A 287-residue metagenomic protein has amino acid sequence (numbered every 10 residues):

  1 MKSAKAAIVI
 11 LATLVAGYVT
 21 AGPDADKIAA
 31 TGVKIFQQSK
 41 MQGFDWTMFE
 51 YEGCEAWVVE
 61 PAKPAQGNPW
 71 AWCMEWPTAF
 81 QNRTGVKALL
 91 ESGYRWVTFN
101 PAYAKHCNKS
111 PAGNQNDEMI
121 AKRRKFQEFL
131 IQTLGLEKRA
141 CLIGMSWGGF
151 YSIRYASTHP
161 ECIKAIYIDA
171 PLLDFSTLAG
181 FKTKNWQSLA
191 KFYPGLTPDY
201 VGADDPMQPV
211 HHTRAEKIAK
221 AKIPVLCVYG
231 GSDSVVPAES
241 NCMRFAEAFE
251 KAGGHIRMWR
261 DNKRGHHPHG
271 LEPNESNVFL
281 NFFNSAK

Functional and structural regions predicted by a protein language model:
G22-P64, K184-S188, F192: A domain-start/cap signature at the N-terminus of enzymes
G67-W76: Short beta-strand element of the alpha/beta-hydrolase
W76-G85, P101, E239-S240: The serine-hydrolase catalytic nucleophile loop
L89-N108: Conserved alpha/beta-hydrolase
G113-G135, R154: Alpha/beta-hydrolase active-site loop
R139-S188: Primarily recognizes the serine-hydrolase "nucleophile elbow" in alpha/beta-hydrolase and SGNH/GDSL folds
A179-M243, E247-E250: The feature captures the conserved acid-bearing segment of alpha/beta-hydrolase catalytic domains
S240-A246, E250-K287: C-terminal catalytic histidine-bearing segment of alpha/beta-hydrolase fold enzymes
